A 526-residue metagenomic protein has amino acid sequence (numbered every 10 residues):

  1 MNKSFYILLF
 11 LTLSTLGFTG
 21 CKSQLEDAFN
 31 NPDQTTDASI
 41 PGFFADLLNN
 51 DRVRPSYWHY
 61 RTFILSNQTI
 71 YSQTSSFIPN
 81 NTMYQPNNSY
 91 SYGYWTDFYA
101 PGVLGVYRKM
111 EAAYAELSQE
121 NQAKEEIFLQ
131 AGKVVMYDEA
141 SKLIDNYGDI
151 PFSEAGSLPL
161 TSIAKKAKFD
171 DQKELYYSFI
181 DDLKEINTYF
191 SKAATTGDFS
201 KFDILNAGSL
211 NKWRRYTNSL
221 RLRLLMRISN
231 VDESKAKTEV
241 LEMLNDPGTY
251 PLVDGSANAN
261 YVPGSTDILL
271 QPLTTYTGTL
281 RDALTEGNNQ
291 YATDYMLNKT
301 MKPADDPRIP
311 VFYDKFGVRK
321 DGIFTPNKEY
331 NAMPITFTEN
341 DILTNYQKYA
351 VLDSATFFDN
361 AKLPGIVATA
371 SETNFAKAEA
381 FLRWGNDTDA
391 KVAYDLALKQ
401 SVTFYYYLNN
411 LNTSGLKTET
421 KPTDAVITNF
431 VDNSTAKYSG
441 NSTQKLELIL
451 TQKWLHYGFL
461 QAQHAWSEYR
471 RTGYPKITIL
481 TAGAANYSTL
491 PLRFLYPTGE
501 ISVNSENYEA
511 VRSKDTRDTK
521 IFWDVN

Functional and structural regions predicted by a protein language model:
M1-N30: Bacterial Sec-dependent N-terminal signal peptides
C21-I70, S75-I78, T82, P86 (+5 more regions): Membrane-proximal, proline-rich intrinsically disordered regions
S76-P151, P159-D198, N360-G365: Conserved, well-structured interaction surfaces
Y177-V262: Internal, well-ordered domain-core segments that constitute the primary functional module of diverse proteins
K237-K377, L382-R383, D387, K391-Q452 (+2 more regions): Hydrophobic-face positions in mid-chain alpha helices that act as interaction patches
